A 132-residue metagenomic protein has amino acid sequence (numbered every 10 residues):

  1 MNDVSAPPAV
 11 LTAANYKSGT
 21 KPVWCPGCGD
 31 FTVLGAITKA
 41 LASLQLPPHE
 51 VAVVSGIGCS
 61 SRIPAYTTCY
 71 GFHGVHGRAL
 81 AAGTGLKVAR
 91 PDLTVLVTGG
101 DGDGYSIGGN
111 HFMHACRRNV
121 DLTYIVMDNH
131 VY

Functional and structural regions predicted by a protein language model:
M1-T12: Short, charged low-complexity linear segments at domain edges
N2-V4, P47-P48, H76, D101: Short acidic/polar alpha-helix capping motifs at helix-coil junctions
D3-S5, G19, L96-G102: Contiguous hydrophobic segments
V4-A6, I37-V54, R90-T94, G109-V120: Long, contiguous secondary-structure blocks with strong helical propensity
V10, A14-V75: Active-site diphosphate/adenylate-binding microenvironment
C59-Y132: Thiamine diphosphate
